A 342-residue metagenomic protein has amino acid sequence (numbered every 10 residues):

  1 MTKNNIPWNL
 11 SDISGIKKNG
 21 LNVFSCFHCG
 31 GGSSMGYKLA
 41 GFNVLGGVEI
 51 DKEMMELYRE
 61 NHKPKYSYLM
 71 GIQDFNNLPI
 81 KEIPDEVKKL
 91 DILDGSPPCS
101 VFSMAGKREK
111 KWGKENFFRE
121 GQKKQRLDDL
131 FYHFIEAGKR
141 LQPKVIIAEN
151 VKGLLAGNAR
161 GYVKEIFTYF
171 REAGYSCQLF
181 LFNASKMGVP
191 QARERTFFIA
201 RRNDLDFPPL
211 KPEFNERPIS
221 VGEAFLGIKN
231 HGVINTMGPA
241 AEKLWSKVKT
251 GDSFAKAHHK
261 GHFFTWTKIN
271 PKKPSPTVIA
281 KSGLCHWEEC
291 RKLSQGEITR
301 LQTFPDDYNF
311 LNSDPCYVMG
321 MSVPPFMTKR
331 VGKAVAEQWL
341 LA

Functional and structural regions predicted by a protein language model:
T2-L10, L293-R300: A short, flexible low-complexity segment enriched in Lys/Arg and Gly/Pro that occurs in N-terminal basic tails
K3-Q142, K152-L154, G161: Core alpha/beta nucleotide-donor-binding catalytic domains of modification enzymes
N19, K89-D91, E194-T196, P274-P276 (+1 more regions): A generic secondary-structure signal marking the coil-to-beta-strand transition
C29, L93-S96, F134, I146 (+6 more regions): Conserved small-residue
G31, K52, D128, Y132 (+4 more regions): A structural signal for well-ordered alpha-helical segments within the folded catalytic domains of diverse enzymes
L78-L90, S100, M104-K268: Class I S-adenosyl-L-methionine
P97-P98, P143, P190, P305 (+1 more regions): Proline-centered helix-kink/hinge sites
H231-A342: C-terminal target-recognition/interaction regions appended to catalytic cores
